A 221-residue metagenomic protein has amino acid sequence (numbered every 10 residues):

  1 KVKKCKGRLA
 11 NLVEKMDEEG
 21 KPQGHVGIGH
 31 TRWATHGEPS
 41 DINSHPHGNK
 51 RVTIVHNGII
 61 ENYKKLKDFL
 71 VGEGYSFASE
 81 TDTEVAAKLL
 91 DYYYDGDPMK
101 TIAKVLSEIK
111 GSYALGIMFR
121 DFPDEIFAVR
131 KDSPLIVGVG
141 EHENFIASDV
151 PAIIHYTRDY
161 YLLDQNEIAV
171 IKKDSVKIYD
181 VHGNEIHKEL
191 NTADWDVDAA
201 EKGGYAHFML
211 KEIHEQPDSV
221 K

Functional and structural regions predicted by a protein language model:
K1-K221: Conserved short alpha-helical segments that host acidic/polar catalytic motifs at enzyme active sites
